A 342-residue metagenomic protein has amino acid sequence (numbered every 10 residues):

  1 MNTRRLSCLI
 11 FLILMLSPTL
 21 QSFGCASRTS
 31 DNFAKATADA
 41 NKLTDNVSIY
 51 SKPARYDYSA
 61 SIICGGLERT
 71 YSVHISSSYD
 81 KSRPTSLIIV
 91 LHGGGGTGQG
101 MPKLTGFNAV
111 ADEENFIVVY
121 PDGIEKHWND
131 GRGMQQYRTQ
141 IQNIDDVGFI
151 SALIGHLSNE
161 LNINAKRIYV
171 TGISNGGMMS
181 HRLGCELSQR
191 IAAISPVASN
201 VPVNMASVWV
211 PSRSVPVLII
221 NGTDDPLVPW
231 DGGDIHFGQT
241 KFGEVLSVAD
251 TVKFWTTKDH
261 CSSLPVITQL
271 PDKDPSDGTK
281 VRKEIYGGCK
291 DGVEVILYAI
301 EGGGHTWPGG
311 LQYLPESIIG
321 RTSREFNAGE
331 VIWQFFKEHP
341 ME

Functional and structural regions predicted by a protein language model:
I10-Q21: Bacterial N-terminal signal peptides
F23-L87, G100-T105, E113, Q142 (+9 more regions): A domain-start/cap signature at the N-terminus of enzymes
D80-W128, V203-N204, L227-P229, T306: Short substrate-entry loop that stabilizes the transition state in hydrolases
I89-L91, V197, I300: Alpha/beta-hydrolase
D122-D145: Cap/lid segment of the alpha/beta-hydrolase catalytic domain
T139-L161, R182: Alpha/beta-hydrolase active-site loop
I219-N221: Short beta-strand/loop motif that positions the catalytic acidic residue of the alpha/beta-hydrolase fold
T223-V295, G303, G309-N327: Active-site-adjacent alpha-helix of alpha/beta-hydrolase-fold enzymes
